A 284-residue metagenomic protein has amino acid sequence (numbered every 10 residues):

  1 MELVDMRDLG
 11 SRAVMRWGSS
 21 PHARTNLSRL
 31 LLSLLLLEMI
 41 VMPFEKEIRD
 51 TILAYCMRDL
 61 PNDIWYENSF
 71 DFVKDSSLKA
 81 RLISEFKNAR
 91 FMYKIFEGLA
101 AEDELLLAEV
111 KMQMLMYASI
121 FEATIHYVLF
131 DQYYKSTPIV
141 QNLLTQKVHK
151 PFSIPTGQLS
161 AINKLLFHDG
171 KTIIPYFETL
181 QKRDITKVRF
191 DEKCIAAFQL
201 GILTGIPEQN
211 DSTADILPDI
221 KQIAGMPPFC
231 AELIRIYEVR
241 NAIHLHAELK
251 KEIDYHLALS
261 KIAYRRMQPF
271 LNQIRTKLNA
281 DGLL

Functional and structural regions predicted by a protein language model:
E2, M15-G18: Short, positively charged low-complexity motifs
S28-L34: N-terminal, intrinsically disordered charge-dense segments
I40-K111: Charged alpha-helical initiation segments
L107-Y133: Short, hydrophobic, well-ordered secondary-structure elements
I125-K221, H246: Short non-catalytic regulatory patches outside canonical folded cores
F198-L284: Charge-enriched, short contiguous segments at helix-coil
